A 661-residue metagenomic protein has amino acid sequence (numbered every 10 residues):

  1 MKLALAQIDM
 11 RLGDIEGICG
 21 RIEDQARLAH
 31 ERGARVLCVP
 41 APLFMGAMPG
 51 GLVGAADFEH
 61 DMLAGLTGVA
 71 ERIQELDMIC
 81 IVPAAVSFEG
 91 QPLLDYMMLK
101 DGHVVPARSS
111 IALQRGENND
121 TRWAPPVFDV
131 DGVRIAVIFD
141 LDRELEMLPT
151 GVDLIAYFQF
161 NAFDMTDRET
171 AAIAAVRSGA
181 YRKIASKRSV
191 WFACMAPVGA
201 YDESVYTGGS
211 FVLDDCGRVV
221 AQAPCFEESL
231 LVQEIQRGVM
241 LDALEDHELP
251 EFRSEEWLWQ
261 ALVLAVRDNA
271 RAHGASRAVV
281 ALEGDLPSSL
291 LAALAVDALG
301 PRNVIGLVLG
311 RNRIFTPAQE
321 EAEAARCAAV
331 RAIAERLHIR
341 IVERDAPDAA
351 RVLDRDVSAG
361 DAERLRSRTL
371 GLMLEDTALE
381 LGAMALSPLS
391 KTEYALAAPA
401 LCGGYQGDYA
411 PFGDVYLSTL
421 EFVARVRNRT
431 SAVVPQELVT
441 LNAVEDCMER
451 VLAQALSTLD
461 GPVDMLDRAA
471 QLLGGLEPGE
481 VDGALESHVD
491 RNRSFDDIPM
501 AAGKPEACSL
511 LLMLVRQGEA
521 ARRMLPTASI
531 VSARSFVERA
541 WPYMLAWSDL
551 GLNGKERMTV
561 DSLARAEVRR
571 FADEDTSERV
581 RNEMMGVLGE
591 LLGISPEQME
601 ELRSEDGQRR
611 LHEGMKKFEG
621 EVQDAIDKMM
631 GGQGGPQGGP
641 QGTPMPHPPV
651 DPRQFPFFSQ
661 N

Functional and structural regions predicted by a protein language model:
M1-V36: N-terminal active-site segment of His-dependent metallophosphoesterases
I18, A29-A55, C80-I81, V152-F160 (+2 more regions): Active-site beta-strand/loop signature of hydrolases that rely on acidic residues for catalysis
A26-R27, V36, L52-E117: Hydrophobic or amphipathic alpha-helical targeting/insertion segments
M48-G54, L113-E117, N161-A175, A362 (+1 more regions): Glycine/threonine-rich flexible loop motifs
E59-I81, R143-E228: CN hydrolase (nitrilase-like) catalytic-core segments centered on the catalytic cysteine and neighboring Lys/Glu
A64, F88-L154, M165-G179, F226: Active-site catalytic loop in hydrolytic enzyme cores
V82-A84, L94-M98, P126-F128, M195 (+2 more regions): Short beta-strand scaffold segments in enzyme catalytic cores
D215, D246-G284, S288-G632, P644-N661: ATP/NTP-dependent adenylation/nucleotidyl-transfer catalytic domains that generate, transfer, or process NMP-activated
